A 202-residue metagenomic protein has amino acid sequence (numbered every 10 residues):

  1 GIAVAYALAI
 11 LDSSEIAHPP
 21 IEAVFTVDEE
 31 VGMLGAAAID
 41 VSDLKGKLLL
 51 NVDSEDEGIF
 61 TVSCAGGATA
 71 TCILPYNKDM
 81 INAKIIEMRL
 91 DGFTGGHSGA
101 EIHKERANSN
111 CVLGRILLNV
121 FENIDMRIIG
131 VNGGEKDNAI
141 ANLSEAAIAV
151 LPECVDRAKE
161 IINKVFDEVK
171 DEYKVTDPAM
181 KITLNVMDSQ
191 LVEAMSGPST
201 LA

Functional and structural regions predicted by a protein language model:
G1-E30, I86-L90, H97, K104-V120: Alpha-helical metal-binding/catalytic segments enriched in His/Glu/Asp
G1-N77, R127-I129: Acidic/histidine-rich catalytic neighborhood of metal-dependent amide-processing enzymes
T26, D53, P75, D91 (+2 more regions): Solvent-exposed residues in well-ordered beta-strands and their adjoining turns, especially edge/terminal strands
M33-I39, F60-A65, A100-H103, A141-L143 (+1 more regions): Short acidic, glycine/serine/threonine-rich loops at helix termini
K47-L49, S54, V62, G66 (+5 more regions): Functional cores that coordinate and move charged inorganic groups
A70-I73, K84-G92: Short amphipathic
K78-I85, A139-A141: Flexible, low-complexity linker/loop segments at domain and module junctions
N110-A202: Metal-dependent amide/peptide-bond hydrolase catalytic core, centered on the "pita-bread" metallohydrolase fold
